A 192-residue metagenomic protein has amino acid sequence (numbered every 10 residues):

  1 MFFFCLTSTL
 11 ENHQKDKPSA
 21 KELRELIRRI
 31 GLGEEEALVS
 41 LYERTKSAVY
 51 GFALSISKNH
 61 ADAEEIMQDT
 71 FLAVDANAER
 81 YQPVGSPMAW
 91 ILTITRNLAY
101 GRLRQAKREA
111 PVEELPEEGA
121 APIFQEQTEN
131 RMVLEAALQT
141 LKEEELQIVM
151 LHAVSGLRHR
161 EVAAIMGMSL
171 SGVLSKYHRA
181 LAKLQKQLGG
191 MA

Functional and structural regions predicted by a protein language model:
F2-P18, R29, A164-G167, L181-A192: C-terminal edge and immediately downstream basic/flexible tail or linker adjoining helix-turn-helix-like DNA-binding
F4-T7, S19-L23, G101, R108-E135 (+1 more regions): Internal acidic/polar
N12-K15, R29-S40, Y50-D69, M191-A192: Short, charged helix-capping/linker segments at alpha-helix termini
G31-L32, K58, Q68-S86, Q105-K107: Sigma70-family region 2
G51, E65-L72, G85-N97: Structural recognition of an alpha-helix C-terminal capping motif at a helix-to-coil junction
A76-P83, L92-E113, Q127: Arg/Lys-rich amphipathic alpha helix in sigma70-family domain 2
R96, Y100, V154, R160 (+1 more regions): DNA-recognition helix of helix-turn-helix
I148-H152: A short pre-motif secondary-structure segment
